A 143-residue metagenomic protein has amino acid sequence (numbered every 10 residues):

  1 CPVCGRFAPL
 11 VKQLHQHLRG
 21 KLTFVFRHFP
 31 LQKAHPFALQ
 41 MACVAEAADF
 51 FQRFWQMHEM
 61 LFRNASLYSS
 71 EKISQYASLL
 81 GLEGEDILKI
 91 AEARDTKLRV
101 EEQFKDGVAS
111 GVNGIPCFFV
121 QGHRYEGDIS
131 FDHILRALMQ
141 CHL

Functional and structural regions predicted by a protein language model:
P2-L79, E83, L88, M139: Structural alpha/beta surface segment adjacent to cysteine/selenocysteine redox centers across thiol/disulfide enzymes
V3-H15, S74-L143: C-terminal cap of thioredoxin/glutaredoxin-like
